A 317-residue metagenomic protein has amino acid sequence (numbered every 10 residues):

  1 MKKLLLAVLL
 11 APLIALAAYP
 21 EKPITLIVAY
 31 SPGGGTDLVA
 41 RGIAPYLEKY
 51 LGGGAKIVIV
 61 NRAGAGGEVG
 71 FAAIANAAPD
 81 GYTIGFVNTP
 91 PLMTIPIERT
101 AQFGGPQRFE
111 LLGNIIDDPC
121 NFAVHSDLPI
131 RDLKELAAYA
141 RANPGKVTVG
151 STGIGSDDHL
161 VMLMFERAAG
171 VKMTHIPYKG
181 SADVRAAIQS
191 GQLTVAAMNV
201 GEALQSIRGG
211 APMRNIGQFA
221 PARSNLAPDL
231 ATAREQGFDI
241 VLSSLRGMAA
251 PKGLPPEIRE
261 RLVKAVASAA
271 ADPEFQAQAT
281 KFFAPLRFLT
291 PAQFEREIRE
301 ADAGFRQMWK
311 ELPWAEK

Functional and structural regions predicted by a protein language model:
M1-L4: Positively charged n-region of N-terminal signal peptides that target proteins for export
L10-A17: Hydrophobic h-region of N-terminal signal peptides that target proteins for export in Gram-negative bacteria
A17-R108, K146, I154, R167-A197 (+3 more regions): N-terminal (or domain-start) structured segment
E21-P23, R167, V171, L254-K317: An extracytoplasmic/periplasmic, membrane-proximal ligand-sensing/linker region
D37, R41-P45, H159, L163 (+2 more regions): Short, surface-exposed alpha-helical segments at coil->helix boundaries
A73-T83, T89, M93-D183, E235 (+1 more regions): Hinge/capping helix and adjacent helix->loop/strand transition within the periplasmic-binding protein
E202-A271, E300-A303, E316-K317: C-terminal lobe and pocket-closing loops of periplasmic/extracytoplasmic Venus-flytrap solute-binding proteins
